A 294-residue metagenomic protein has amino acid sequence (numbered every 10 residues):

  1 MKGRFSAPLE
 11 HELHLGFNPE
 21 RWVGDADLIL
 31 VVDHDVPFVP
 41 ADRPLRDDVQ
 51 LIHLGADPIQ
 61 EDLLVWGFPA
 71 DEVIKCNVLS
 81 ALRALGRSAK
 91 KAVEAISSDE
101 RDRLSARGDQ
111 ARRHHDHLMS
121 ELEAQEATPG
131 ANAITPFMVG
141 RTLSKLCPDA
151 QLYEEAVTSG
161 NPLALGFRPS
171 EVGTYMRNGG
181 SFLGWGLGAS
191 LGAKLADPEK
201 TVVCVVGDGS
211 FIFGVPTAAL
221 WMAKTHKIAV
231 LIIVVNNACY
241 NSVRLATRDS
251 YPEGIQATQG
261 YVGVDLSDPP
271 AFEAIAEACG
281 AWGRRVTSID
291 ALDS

Functional and structural regions predicted by a protein language model:
M1, V31-V32, I74-C76, L152-A156 (+3 more regions): General beta-strand structural signal in soluble alpha/beta enzymes
K2-R107: Glycine-rich, acidic loop regions that bind phosphate or pyrophosphate groups
E12-H14, E20-A26, W66, K75 (+2 more regions): Thiamine diphosphate
V31-D33, G55, E155, V205-V206 (+1 more regions): Short beta-strand segments
P40-P44, T142, A218-M222: A short acidic, amphipathic alpha-helical/loop segment
E72-L79, R83, S98-D116, G130-F137 (+7 more regions): Electropositive phosphate-/nucleotide-binding environments in soluble metabolic enzymes
R87-A95, R113-S120, K145-D149, R168 (+5 more regions): Generic secondary-structure signature for well-ordered alpha-helical cores
D109-E199: Active-site diphosphate/adenylate-binding microenvironment
